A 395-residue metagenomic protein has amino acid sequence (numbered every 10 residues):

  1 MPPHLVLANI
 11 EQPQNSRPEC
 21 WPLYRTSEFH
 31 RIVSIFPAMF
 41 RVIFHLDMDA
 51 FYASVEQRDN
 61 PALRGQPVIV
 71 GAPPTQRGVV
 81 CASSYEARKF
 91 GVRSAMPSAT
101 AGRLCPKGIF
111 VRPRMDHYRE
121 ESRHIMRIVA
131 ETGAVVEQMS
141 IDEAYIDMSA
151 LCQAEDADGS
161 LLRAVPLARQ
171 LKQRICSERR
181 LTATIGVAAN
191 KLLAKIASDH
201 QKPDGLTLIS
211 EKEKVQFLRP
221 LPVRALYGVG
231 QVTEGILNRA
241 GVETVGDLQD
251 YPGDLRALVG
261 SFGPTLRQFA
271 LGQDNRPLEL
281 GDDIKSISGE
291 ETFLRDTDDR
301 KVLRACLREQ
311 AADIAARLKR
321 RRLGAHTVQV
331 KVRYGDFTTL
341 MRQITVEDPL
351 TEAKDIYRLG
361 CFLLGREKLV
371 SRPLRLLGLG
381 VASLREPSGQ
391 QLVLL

Functional and structural regions predicted by a protein language model:
P2-P13: Extreme N-terminal basic, low-complexity initiation segments that serve as generic localization/processing leaders
Q14-L258, F262-T265, V381-L395: Gly/Gly-Pro- and Ser/Thr-rich, intrinsically disordered tail segments characteristic of DNA damage-repair and tolerance
F36, L218, A225, T233-L376 (+1 more regions): DNA-contacting surface of Y-family translesion DNA polymerases
